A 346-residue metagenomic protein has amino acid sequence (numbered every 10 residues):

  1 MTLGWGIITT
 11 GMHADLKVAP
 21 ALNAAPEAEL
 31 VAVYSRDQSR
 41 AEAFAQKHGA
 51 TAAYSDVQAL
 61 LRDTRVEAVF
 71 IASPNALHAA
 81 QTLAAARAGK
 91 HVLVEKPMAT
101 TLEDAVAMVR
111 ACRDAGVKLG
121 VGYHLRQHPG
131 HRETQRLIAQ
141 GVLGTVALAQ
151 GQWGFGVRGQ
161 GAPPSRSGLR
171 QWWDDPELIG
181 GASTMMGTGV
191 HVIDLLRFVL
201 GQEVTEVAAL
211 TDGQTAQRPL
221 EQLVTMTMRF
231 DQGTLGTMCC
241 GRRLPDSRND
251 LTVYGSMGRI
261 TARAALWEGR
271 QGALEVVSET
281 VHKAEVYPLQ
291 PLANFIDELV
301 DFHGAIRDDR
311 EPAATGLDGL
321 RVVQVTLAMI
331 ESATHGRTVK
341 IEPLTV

Functional and structural regions predicted by a protein language model:
M1, A28, A68-I71, G304-V346: C-terminal helix-rich "cap/oligomerization" subdomain common to oxidoreductases
M1-H48: N-terminal Rossmann-like dinucleotide-binding module
R36-D37, Y287-V300: Active-site loop of classical SDR/Rossmann-like NAD(P)-dependent oxidoreductases, centered on the catalytic Tyr-X3-Lys
T51-A111: Beta-loop-alpha module in the N-terminal Rossmann-like domain of NAD(P)-dependent dehydrogenases, especially those
Y54, I71, V94-E95, L119-V121 (+2 more regions): Hydrophobic residues in well-ordered beta-strands that form the structural core
A107-L125, T145-A149: Rossmann-fold dehydrogenase core element
L125-L210, Q214-A216, G336: Predominantly a Rossmann-like dinucleotide-binding segment in NAD(P)-dependent oxidoreductases
G168, G187, H191-E268, I296-R310 (+1 more regions): Contiguous beta-strand/loop segments that form the cofactor/metal-binding neighborhood of enzyme cores
